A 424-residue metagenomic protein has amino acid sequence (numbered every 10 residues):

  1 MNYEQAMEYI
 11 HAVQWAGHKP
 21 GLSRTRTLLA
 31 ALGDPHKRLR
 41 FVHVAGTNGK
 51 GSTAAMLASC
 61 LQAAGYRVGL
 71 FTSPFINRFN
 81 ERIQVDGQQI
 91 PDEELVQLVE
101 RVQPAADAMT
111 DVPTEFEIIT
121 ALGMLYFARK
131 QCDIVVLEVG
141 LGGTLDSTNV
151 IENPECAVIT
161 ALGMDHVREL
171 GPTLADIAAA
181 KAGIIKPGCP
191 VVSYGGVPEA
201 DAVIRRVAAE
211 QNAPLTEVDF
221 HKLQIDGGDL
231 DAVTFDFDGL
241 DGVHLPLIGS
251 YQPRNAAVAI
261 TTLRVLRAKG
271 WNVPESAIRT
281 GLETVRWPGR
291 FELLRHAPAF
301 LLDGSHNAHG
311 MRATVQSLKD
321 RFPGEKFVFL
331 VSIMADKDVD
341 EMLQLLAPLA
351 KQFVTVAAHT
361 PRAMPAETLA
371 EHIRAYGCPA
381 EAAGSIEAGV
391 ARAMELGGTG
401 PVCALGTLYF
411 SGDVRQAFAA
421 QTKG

Functional and structural regions predicted by a protein language model:
M1-N48, S52-R67, I76-R78, P190-S193 (+2 more regions): N-terminal leader/targeting and accessory segments in enzymes
H18, L22, R26-K37, A63-E152 (+2 more regions): ATP-dependent carboxylate-amine ligase catalytic core
K37-R38, I134-L137, L145-V158, L162-G163 (+3 more regions): Nucleotide phosphate-binding/pyrophosphate-handling subdomain across enzymes that bind or process nucleotide phosphates
L57-Q62, F127, L266, L346 (+1 more regions): Hydrophobic alpha-helical packing residues
T110, I118, Q131-E138, P154-E155 (+3 more regions): Acidic, Mg2+-coordinating active-site environments of NTP-dependent enzymes
F127-D133, K269, D320-E325, A393-P401: Glycine-rich phosphate-binding loop signature in dinucleotide/nucleotide-binding domains
Y194-T216, L230-T234, A299-L302, A308 (+1 more regions): C-terminal helical cap/extension that packs against the catalytic core of soluble nucleotide-cofactor enzymes
T407: Active-site-proximal loop/hinge segments that shape catalytic or ion-binding/gating pockets
